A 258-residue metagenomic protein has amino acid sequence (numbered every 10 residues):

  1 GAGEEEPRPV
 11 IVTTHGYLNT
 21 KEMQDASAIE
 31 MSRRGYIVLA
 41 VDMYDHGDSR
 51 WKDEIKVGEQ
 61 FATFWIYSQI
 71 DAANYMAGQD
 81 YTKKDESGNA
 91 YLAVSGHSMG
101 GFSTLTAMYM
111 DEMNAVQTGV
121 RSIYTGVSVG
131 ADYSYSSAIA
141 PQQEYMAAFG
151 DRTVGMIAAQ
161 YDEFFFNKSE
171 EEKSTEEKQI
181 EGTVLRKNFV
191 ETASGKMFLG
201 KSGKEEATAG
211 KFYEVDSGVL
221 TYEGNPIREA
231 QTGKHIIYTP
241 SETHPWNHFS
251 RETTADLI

Functional and structural regions predicted by a protein language model:
G1-I258: Soluble extramembrane regions of membrane proteins in the secretory/endomembrane system
